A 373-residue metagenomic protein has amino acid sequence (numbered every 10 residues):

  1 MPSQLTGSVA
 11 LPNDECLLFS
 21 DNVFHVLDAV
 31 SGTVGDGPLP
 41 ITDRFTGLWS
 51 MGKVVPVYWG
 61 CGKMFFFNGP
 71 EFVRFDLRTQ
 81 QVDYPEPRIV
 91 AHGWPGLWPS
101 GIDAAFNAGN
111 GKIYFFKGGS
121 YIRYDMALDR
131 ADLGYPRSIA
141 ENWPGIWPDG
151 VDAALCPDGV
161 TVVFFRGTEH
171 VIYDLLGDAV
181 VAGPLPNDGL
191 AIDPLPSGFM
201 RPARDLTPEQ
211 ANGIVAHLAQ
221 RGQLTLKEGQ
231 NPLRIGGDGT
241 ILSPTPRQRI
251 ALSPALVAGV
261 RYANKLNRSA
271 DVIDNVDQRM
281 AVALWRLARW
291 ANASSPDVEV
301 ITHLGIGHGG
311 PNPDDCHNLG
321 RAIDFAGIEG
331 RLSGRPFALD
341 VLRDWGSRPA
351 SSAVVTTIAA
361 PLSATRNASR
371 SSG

Functional and structural regions predicted by a protein language model:
M1-M200: Disulfide-stabilized extracellular ectodomains of secreted/luminal proteins, especially beta-rich
D21, G69, G118, G229 (+4 more regions): Active-site-proximal beta-strand/loop segments in catalytic clefts of secreted hydrolases
D103, D152, N212-A216, A281 (+2 more regions): Generic detector of well-ordered alpha-helical segments enriched in charged/polar residues, highlighting helical
M200-R201, A350: Papain-like cysteine protease catalytic domains, especially those used for deubiquitination and ubiquitin-like
P202-H303: Active-site acidic/histidine clusters and adjacent loop/turn architecture that either coordinate catalytic ions
Q230-L256, D314-G373: Catalytic cores and adjacent binding grooves of peptidoglycan-active enzymes
V282-R331: Active-site-adjacent loop/helix surface patches within enzyme catalytic domains that shape the substrate-binding cleft
